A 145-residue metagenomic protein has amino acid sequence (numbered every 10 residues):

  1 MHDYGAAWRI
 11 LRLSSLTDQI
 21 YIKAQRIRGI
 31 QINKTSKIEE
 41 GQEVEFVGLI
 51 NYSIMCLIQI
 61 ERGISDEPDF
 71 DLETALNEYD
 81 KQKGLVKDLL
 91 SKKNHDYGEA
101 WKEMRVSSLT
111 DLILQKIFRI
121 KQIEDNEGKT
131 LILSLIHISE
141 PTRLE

Functional and structural regions predicted by a protein language model:
M1-L135: Intrinsically disordered, low-complexity regulatory regions that flank transcription factor DNA-binding cores
I136-E145: Single conserved hydrophobic/aromatic residue that forms the stacking wall/gate of nucleotide- or nucleobase-binding
